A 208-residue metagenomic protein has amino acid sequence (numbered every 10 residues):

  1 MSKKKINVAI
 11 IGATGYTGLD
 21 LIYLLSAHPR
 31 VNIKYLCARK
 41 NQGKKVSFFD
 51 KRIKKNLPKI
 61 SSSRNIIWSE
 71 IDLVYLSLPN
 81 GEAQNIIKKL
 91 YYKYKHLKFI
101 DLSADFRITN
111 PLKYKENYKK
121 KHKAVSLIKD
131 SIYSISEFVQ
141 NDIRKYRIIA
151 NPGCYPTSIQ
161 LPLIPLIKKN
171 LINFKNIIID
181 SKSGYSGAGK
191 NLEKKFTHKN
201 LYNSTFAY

Functional and structural regions predicted by a protein language model:
S2-Y208: N-terminal Rossmann-like NAD(P) cofactor-binding subdomain of oxidoreductases, focused on the glycine-rich
